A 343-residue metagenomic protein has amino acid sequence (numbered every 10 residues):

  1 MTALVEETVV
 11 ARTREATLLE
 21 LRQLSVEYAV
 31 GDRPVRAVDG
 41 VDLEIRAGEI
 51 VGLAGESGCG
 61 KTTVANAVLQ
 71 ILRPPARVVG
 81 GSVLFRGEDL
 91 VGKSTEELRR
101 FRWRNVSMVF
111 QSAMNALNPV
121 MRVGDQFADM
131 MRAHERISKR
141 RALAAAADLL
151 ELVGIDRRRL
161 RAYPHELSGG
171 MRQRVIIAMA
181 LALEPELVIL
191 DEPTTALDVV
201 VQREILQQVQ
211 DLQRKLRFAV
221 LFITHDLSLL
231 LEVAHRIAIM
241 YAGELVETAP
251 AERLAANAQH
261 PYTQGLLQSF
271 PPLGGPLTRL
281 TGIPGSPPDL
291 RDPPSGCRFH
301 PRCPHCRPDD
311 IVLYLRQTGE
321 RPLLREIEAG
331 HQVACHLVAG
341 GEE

Functional and structural regions predicted by a protein language model:
A11-T17, P250-E343: Short catalytic/signature loops enriched in Gly
L19, R36-V38, F101: Conserved structural motif at the start of ABC-family nucleotide-binding domains
E56, Q70, L187-I189, P193 (+1 more regions): P-loop NTP-binding/switch modules centered on Walker-like glycine-rich loops
R77-D89: Conserved ABC transporter NBD signature motif
E88-D89, D129, R140-R158, L267-Q268: Conserved ABC ATPase "signature" region
Y163-L167, M171: Conserved ABC ATPase signature
V175, A180-L181: ABC ATPase C-loop
A182-E186: A short, proline-enriched helix->beta-strand linker immediately N-terminal to the Walker B motif in ABC-type P-loop
